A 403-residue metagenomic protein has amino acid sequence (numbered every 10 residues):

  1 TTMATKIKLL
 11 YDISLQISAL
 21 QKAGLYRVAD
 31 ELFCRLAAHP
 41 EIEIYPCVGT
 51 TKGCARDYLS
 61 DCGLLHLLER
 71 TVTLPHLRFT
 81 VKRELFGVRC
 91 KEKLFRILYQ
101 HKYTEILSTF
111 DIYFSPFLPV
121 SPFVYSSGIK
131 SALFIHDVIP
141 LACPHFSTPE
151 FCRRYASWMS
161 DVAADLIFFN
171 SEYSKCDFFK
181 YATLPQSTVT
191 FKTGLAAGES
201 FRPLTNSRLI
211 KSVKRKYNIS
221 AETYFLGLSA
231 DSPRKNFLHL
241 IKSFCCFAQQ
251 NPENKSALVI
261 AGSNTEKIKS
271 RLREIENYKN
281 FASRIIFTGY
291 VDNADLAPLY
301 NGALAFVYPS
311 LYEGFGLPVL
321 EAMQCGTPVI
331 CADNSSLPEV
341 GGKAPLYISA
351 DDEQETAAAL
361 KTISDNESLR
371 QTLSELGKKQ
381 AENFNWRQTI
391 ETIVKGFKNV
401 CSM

Functional and structural regions predicted by a protein language model:
T2-M403: Carbohydrate transferase catalytic cores enriched for Leloir-type hexosyltransferases
